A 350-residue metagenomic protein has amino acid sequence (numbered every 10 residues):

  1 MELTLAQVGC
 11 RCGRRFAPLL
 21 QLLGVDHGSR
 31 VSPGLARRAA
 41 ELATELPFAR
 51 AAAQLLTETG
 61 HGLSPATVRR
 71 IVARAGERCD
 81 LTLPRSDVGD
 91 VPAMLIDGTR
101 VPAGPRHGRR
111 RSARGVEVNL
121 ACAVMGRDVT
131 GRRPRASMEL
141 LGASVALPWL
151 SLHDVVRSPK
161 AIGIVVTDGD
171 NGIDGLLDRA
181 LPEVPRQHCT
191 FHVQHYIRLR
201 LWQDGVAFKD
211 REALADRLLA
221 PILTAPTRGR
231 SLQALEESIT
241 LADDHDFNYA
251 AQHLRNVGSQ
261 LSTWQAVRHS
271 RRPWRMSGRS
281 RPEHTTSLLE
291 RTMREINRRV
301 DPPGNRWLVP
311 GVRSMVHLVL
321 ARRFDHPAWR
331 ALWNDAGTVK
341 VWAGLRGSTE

Functional and structural regions predicted by a protein language model:
E2-G34, H61-V165, N171, G175-L176 (+2 more regions): RNase H-like nuclease fold core
H27, A39-A43, L56, G60 (+4 more regions): Conserved aromatic-histidine-acidic binding/catalytic patches
S32-L46, L223: Short, amphipathic alpha-helical "recognition" segments used to contact nucleic acids or chromatin
A43-L55, I173, A234: Short, charged amphipathic recognition helices of the HTH superfamily and cognate SANT/SANTA-like modules
L46-A52, V129-S137, Q194: Glycine-rich, often proline-containing surface loops adjacent to acidic residues and nearby aromatics that form
A52-L63, P303: Inter-helical turn/loop segments and adjacent helix faces that build the functional surface of alpha-helical bundle
R157-Q187, F191-Q194, R198, D204-E350: Acidic/histidine-rich catalytic cores and adjacent linkers of DNA breakage/strand-transfer/modification proteins
